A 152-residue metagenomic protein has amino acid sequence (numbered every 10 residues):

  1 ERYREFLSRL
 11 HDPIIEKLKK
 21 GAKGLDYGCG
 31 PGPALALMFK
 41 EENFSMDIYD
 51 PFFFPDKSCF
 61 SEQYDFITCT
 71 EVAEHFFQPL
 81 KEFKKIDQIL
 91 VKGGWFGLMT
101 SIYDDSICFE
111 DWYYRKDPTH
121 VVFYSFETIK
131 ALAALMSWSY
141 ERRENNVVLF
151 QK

Functional and structural regions predicted by a protein language model:
E1-F66, K81-K84, M99, K116-D117 (+3 more regions): Conserved N-terminal segment of class I S-adenosyl-L-methionine
F53, S101-S106, V122: Short "lid" loop at the C-terminus of a central beta-strand within the Rossmann-like core of SAM-dependent
F66-P79: A short SAM/SAH-binding and catalytic strip from SAM-dependent methyltransferases
F76-F77, L90-K92: Helix-to-beta-strand junctions that scaffold the AdoMet/dcAdoMet cofactor pocket in Class I SAM-dependent enzymes
G93-I102: Conserved beta-strand signature within the Rossmann-like core of class I S-adenosyl-L-methionine
F109-D117: Short glycine/proline- and charge-enriched loop/turn segments that cap or connect secondary-structure elements
S137-E141: Short secondary-structure junctions
